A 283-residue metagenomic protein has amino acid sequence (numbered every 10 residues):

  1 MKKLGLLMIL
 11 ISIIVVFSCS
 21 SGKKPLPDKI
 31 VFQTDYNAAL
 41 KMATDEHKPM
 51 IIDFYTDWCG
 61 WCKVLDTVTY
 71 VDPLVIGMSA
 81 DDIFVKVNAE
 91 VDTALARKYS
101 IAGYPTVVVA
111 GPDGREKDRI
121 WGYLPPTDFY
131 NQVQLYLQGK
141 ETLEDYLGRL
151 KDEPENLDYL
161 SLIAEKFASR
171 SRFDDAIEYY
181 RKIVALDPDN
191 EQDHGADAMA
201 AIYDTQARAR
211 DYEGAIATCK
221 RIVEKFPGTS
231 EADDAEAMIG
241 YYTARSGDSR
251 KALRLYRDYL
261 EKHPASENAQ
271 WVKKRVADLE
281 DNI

Functional and structural regions predicted by a protein language model:
V15-S18: C-terminal motif of bacterial Sec signal peptides marking the signal peptidase cleavage site
I30-T34, F54-T56, V68-A94, Y104 (+1 more regions): Thiol-based oxidoreductase modules, predominantly thioredoxin-like and allied folds used for disulfide exchange
E46-C59: Short active-site neighborhood of thiol/selenol oxidoreductases, capturing the structured segment around
Y70, A102-E141: Non-catalytic, surface beta->alpha helical segment in thiol-disulfide oxidoreductase systems
P73, G122-Y123, E153-P154, R170-F173 (+3 more regions): Short solvent-exposed coil/turn linkers within tandem alpha-helical repeat scaffolds
S169, A185-Y242: Alpha-helical adaptor scaffolds
